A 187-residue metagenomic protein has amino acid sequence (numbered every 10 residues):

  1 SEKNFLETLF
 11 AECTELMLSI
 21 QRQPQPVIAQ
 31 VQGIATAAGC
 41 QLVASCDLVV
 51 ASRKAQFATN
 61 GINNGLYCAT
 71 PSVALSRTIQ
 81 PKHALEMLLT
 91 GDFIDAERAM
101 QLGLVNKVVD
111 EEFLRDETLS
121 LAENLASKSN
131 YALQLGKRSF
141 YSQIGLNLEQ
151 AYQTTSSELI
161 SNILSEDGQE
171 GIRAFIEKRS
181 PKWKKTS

Functional and structural regions predicted by a protein language model:
S1-L18, A35, N147: Glycine- (often His-adjacent) and acidic-residue-rich active-site loop that binds/positions the CoA thioester
L18-L133, L164-S165, Q169-R173, R179 (+1 more regions): Crotonase-fold acyl-CoA enzyme core
G61, S142-G145: A short acidic, helix-capping loop that chelates divalent metal ions and anchors anionic groups
M87-L88, S139, S157-I163: Helix-loop "lid/cap" segments that line or gate small-molecule binding pockets
E97, A151-Q153: Short, flexible turn/loop "capping" segments at secondary-structure junctions
L125, Q143, L159-N162, K182: Conserved short C-terminal alpha-helix that flanks the catalytic cleft of nucleotide-sugar-dependent
